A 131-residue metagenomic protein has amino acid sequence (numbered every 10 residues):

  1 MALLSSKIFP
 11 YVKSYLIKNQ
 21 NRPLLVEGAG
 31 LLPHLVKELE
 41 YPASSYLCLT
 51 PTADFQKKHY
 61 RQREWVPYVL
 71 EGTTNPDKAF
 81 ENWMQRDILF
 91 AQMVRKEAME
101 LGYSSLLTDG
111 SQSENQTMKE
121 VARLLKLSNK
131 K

Functional and structural regions predicted by a protein language model:
M1-P10, K78-K96: Alpha-helix-centered segments that form part of catalytic cores
M1-P42, L47-T50: Glycine-rich phosphate-binding loop used to anchor ATP phosphates in small-molecule kinases, encompassing both
I17-R22, P76-A79, V121-A122: N-terminal start-of-chain detector that recognizes signal peptides and the immediate post-cleavage beginning
L32, A53, Q112: Residue-level detector of flexible, active-site-proximal loop/helix-junction positions within diverse enzyme catalytic
E38, L47, D54, N82 (+2 more regions): Charge-rich, low-complexity amphipathic helices in intrinsically disordered tails/linkers adjacent to domains
E38-Y41, H59, S111: A generic "cationic amphipathic patch" detector
A43-F90: A glycine- and Lys/Arg-enriched "phosphate-lid" helix/loop adjacent to the NTP-binding pocket of small-molecule kinases
L89-K131: NTP-dependent small-molecule kinase module
